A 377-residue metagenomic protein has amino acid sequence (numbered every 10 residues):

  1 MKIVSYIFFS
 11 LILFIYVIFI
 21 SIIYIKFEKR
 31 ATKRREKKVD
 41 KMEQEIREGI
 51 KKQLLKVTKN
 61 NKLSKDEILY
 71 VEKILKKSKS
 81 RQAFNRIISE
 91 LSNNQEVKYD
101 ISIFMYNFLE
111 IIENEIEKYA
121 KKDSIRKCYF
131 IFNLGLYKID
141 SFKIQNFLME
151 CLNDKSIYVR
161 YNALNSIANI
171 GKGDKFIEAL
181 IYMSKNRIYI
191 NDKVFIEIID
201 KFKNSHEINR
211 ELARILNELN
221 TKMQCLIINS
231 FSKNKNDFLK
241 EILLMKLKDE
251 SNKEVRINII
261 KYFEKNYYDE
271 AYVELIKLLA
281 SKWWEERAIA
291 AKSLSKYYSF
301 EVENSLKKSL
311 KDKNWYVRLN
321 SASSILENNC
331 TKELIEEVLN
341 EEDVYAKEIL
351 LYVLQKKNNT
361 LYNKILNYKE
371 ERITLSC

Functional and structural regions predicted by a protein language model:
M1-D40: N-terminal signal-anchor transmembrane alpha helix of single-pass membrane proteins, serving as the membrane-anchoring
Y24-A120: N-terminal topogenic membrane-targeting module
I68-E72, M105-A120, S141-L152, G173-S184 (+6 more regions): Amphipathic alpha-helical scaffolding segments comprising HEAT/armadillo-like alpha-solenoid repeats
K73-R81, S141, D154, L164: Polar helix-capping/helix-linker motif
N85-I87, E117-A120, S124-K127, E286 (+2 more regions): Membrane-interacting alpha-helical segments
E90, E96-Y106, C128-I139, Y161-K172 (+8 more regions): Structural detector for internal amphipathic alpha-helices that build alpha-solenoid repeat scaffolds
K122-D123, K155-I157, R187-I188, L219-N220 (+4 more regions): Short inter-helical turns and helix N-cap capping residues of alpha-solenoid HEAT/ARM repeat scaffolds
L339-C377: Eukaryotic acidic, Ser/Thr-rich intrinsically disordered low-complexity regions
